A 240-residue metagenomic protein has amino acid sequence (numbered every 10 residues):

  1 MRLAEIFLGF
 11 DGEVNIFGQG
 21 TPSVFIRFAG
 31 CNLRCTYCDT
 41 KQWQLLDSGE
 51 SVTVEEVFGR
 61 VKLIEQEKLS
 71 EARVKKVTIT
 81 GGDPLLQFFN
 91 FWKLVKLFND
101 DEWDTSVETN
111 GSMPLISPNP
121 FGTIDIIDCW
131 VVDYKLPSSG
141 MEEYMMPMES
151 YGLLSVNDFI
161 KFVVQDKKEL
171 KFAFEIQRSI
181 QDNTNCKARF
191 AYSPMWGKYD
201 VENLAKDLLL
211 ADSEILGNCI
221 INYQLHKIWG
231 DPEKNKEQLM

Functional and structural regions predicted by a protein language model:
M1-R27, N32-E50, L63-E71, K227 (+1 more regions): N-terminal [4Fe-4S]-dependent radical SAM core
I6-G9, T80, V163, S193: Short hydrophobic segments within beta-strands
T21, C31, G82-D83, S112: Gly/Ser/Thr-rich helix-start
S23-F25, K76-T78, K161: Short aromatic/hydrophobic contact patches that present stacked aromatics for nucleic-acid/ligand binding
R27, T80-G81, T109: A secondary-structure boundary/capping signal
L45-G81, L85-F89: Glycine/small-residue-rich loop that forms an oxyanion/phosphate-binding "nest" at active or ligand-binding sites
V74, L85-M240: Conserved AdoMet/S-adenosylmethionine-binding subsite of the radical SAM
